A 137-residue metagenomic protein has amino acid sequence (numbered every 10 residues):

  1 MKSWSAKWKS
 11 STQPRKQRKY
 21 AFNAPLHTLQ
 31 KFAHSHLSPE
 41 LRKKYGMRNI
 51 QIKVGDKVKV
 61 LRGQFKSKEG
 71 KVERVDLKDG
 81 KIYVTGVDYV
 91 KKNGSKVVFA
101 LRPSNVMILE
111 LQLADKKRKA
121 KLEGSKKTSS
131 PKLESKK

Functional and structural regions predicted by a protein language model:
M1-I52, S125-K137: Intrinsically disordered, Lys/Arg-rich N-terminal extensions and targeting peptides of nucleic-acid-associated proteins
Q51, G63-K66, A100: Residue-level "contact hotspot" at macromolecular interaction interfaces
E69-S125: Structured, basic alpha/beta domains of bacterial-type, RNA-associated proteins
